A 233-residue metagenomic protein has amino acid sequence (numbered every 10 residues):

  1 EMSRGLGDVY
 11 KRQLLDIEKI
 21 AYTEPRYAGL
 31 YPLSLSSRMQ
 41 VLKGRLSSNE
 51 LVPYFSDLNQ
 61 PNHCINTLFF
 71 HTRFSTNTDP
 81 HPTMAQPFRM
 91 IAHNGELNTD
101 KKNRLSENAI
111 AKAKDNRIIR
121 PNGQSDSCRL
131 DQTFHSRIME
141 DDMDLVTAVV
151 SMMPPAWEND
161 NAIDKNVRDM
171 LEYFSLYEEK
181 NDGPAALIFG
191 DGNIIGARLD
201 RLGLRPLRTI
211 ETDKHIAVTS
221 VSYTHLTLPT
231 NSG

Functional and structural regions predicted by a protein language model:
E1-L6, Y10, H225, T230-G233: Single conserved hydrophobic/aromatic residue that forms the stacking wall/gate of nucleotide- or nucleobase-binding
S3-N66, T72, I118-E178: Extended, highly charged
N49-S56, S75-D79, M84-Q86, L171-F174 (+3 more regions): Short alpha-helical segments and helix-capping/turn motifs at coil-helix boundaries
P61, N66, H71, T76 (+4 more regions): Helix-start/capping segments and mature chain N-termini
L68, P80-L97, K101, E179-T219: Conserved catalytic micro-motifs used in adenylation/nucleotidyl-transfer and phosphoryl/amide- and methyl-transfer
H71, H93, H225: Histidine-centered active-site/metal-ligand motif
N98-R137, R208-Y223: Catalytic or ion-translocation cores adjacent to nucleophile or general acid/base/metal-coordination motifs in diverse
